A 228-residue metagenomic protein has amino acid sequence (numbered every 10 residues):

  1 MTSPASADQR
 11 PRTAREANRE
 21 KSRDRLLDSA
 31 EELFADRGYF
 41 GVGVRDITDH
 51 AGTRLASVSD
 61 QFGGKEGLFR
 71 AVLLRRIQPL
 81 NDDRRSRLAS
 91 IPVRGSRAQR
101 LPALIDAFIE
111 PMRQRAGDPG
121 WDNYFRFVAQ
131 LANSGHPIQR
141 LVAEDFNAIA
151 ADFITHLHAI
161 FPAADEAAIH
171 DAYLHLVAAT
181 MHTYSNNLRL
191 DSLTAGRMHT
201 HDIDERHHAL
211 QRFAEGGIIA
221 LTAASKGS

Functional and structural regions predicted by a protein language model:
T2-Q9, N147-S228: C-terminal peripheral helix-coil segments that are non-catalytic and often amphipathic
R19, R23-E31: Short, leucine-enriched amphipathic alpha-helices that occur as contiguous helical runs
R25, L33-G67, A71-R75: Helix-turn-helix
V72, R100, L104, G120-F127 (+6 more regions): Residue-level detector of well-ordered alpha-helical segments, enriched for hydrophobic/aromatic packing positions
R76-L88: Conserved phosphoryl-transfer catalytic core
R85-D122, Y173: Hydrophobic alpha-helical connector segments
P102-A103, N123, G135-F161: Amphipathic alpha-helical packing segments from all-alpha helical-bundle domains
F108, M112, F125-A132, L176 (+2 more regions): Short alpha-helical scaffolding segments that buttress acidic/His motifs in well-ordered protein cores
